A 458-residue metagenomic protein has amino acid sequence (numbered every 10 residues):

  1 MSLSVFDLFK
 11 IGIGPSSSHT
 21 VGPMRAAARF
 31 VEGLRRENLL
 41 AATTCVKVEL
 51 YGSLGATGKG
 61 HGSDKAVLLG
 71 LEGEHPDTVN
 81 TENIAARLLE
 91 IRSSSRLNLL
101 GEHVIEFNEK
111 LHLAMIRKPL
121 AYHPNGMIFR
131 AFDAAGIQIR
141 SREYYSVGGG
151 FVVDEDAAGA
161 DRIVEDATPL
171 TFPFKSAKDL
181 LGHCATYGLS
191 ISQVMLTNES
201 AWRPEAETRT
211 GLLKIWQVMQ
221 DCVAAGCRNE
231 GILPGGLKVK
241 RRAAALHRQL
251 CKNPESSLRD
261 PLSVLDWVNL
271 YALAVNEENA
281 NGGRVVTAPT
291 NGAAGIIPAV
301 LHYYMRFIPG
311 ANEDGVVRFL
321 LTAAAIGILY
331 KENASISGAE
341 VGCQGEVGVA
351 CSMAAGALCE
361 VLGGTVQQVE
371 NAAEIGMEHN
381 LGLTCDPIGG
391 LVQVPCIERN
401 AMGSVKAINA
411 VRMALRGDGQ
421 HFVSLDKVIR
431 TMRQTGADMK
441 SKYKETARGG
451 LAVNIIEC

Functional and structural regions predicted by a protein language model:
L8, G12, V268-N276, F319-G327 (+3 more regions): Short alpha-helical scaffolding segments that buttress acidic/His motifs in well-ordered protein cores
F9-A27, N281-V300, V341-S352: Conserved phosphate/anionic-ligand binding catalytic regions in large, soluble enzymes, centered on
S18-R35, P298-G310, A355-G363: Alpha-helical support elements that line or immediately flank enzyme active sites and cofactor-binding pockets
C45-G58, E90-L97, L246, F319-E332 (+2 more regions): Short, mixed-charge aromatic SLiMs
P76-S256: C-terminal regulatory domains involved in ligand/effector binding and gene-expression control
E205-G342, G450-C458: Accessory "access/gating" subregions that flank catalytic or transport cores
A311, T322, I328-A401, M413-F422: Hydrophobic alpha-helical bundle architecture
F422-C458: Extended hydrophobic packing segments that form well-structured cores
